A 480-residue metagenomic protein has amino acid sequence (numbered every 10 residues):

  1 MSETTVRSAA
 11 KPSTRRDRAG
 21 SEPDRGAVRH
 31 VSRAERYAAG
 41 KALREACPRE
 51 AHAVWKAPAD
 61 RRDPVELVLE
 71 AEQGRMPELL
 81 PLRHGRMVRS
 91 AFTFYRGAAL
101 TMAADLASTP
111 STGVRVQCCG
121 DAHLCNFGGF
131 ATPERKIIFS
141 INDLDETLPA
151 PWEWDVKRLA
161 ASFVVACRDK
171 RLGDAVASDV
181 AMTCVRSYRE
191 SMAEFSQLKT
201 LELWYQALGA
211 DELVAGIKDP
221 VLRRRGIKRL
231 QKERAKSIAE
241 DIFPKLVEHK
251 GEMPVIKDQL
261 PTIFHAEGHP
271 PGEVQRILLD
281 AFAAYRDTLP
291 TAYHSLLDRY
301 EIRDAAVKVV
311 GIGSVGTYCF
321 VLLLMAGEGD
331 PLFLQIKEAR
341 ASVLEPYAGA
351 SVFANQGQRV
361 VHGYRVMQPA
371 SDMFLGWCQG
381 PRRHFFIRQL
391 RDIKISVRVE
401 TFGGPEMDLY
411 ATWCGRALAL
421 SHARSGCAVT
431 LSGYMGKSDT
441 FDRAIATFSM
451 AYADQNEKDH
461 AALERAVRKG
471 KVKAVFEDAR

Functional and structural regions predicted by a protein language model:
M1-V31, E35, E45, H52: Polybasic, lysine-enriched low-complexity intrinsically disordered terminal tails
R16, E22, R36, V247 (+1 more regions): Compositionally biased, low-complexity repeat tracts
V28-V31, E35-A38, A59, D63 (+3 more regions): Alpha-helix boundary/N-cap detector
A38-A42, A46-H52, A59, D63-C119 (+2 more regions): Conserved ATP-binding subdomain of kinase catalytic cores across diverse folds
D211-L278: Long, low-complexity segments enriched in small/aliphatic residues
